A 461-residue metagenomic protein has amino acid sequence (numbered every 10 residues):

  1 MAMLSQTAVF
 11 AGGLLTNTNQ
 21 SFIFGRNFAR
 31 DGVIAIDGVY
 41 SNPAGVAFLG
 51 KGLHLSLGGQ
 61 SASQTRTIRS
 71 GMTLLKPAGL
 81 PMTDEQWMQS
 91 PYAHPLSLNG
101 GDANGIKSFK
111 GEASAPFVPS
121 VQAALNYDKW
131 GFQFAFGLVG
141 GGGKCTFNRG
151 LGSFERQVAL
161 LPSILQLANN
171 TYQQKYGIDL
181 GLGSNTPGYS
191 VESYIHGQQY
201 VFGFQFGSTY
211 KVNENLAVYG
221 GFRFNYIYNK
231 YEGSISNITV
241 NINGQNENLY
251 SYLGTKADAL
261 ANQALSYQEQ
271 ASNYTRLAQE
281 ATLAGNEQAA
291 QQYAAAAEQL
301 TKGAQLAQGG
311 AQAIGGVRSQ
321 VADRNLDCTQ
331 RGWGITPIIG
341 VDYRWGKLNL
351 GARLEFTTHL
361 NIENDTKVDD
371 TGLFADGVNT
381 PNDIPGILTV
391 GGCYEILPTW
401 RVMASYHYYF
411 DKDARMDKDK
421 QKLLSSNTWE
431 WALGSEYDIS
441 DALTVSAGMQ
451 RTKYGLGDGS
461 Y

Functional and structural regions predicted by a protein language model:
M1-Q6: Bacterial N-terminal signal peptides
T7-G141: N-terminal, post-signal peptide beta-strand-biased segments of exported outer-membrane/organellar beta-barrel and other
G12-A29, V33-I34, V118, N126-Y461: Outer-membrane beta-barrel porins/channels
